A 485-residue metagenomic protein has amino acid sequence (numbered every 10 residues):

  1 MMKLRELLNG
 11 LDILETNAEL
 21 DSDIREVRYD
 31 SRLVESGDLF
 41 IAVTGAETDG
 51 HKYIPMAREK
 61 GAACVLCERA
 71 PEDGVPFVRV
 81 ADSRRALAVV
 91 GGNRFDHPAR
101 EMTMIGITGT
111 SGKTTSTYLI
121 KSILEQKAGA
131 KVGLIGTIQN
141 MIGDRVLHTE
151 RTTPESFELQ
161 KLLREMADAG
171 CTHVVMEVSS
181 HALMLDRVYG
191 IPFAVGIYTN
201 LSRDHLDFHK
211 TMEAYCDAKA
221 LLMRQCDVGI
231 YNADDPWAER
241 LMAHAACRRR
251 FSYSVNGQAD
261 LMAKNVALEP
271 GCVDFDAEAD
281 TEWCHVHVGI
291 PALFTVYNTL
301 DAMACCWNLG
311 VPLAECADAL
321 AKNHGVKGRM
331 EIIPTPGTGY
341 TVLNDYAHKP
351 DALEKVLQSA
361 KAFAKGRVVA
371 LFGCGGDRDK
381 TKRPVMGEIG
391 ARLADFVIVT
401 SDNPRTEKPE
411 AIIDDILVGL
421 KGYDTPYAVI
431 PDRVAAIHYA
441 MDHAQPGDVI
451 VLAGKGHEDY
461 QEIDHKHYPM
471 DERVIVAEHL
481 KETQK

Functional and structural regions predicted by a protein language model:
M1-L14, S36-L39, E125, R249 (+3 more regions): ATP-dependent carboxylate-amine ligase
M1-V89, A259-A267, P291, V311-A314 (+2 more regions): N-terminal leader/targeting and accessory segments in enzymes
E6, G10, C67-G74, F193-V342 (+2 more regions): Acidic, Mg2+-coordinating active-site environments of NTP-dependent enzymes
L8-L11, L87-A233, W237-R249, A279 (+2 more regions): Phosphate-binding loop of NTP-binding sites
G45-E47, S180-H181, S202-D204, D235-P236 (+3 more regions): Short glycine-rich anion-binding loops that position phosphate/pyrophosphate groups of nucleotides and phosphorylated
A63-R69, G229-A233, L371-F372, D395-N403: Short internal beta-strands
D73-G74, M141-V146, R203-F208, R378 (+2 more regions): A short acidic, helix-capping loop that chelates divalent metal ions and anchors anionic groups
